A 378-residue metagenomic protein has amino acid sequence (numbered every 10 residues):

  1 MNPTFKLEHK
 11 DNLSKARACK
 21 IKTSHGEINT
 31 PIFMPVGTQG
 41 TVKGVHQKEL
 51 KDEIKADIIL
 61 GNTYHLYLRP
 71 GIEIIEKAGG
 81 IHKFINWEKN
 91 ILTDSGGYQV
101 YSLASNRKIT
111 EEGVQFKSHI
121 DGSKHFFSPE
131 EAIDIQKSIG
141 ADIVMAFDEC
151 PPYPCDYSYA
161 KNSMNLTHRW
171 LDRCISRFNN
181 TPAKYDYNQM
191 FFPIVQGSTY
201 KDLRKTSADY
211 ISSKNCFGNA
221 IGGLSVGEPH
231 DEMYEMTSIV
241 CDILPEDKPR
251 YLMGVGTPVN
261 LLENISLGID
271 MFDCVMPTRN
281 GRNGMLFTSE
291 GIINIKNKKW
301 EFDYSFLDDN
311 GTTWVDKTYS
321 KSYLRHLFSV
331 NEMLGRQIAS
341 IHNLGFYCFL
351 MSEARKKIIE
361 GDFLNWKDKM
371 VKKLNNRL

Functional and structural regions predicted by a protein language model:
M1-K184, K298-E301: Non-catalytic, usually N-terminal nucleic-acid engagement modules in DNA/RNA processing proteins
M1-K22, I28-M34, K43-G44, D148-C155 (+1 more regions): C-terminal extensions of enzymes
G26, I59, D94, Q136 (+5 more regions): Conserved, mostly hydrophobic/aromatic
P35, H65-L66, Y98-Q99, P151-P152 (+5 more regions): Short, solvent-exposed loop/turn segments at secondary-structure junctions
A132, S163, T167-W170, C174 (+5 more regions): Alpha-helical packing segments of well-folded alpha/beta enzyme cores
Y153-Y157, K161, G218-L224, M333-R336: Glycine- and acidic
Y157-H168, S176, D202-K214, I341: Short, electropositive alpha-helical surface patch
R177, T181, D186-L307: Glycine-rich phosphate/ribose-binding loops and adjacent secondary-structure elements that form binding surfaces
